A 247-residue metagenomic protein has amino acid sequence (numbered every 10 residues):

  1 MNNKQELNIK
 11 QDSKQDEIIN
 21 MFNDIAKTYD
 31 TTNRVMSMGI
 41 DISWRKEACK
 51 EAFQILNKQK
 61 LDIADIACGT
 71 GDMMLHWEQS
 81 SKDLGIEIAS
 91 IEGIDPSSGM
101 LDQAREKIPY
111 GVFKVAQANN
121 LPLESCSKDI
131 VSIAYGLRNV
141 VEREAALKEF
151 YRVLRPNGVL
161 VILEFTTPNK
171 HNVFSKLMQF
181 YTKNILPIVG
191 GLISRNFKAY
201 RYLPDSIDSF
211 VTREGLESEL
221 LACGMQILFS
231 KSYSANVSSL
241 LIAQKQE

Functional and structural regions predicted by a protein language model:
M1-D30, T182: N-terminal, positively charged/glycine-rich alpha-helical extensions of SAM-dependent methyltransferases
E17, L163-E219, F229: C-terminal alpha-helical "lid/dimerization" subdomain adjacent to the S-adenosyl-L-methionine
G39-K60, H76, S80: Conserved alpha-helix/loop element of class I SAM-dependent methyltransferases that forms part of the SAM/SAH-binding
D62-N120: Class I SAM-dependent methyltransferase SAM/SAH-binding core
N119-V131: A short acidic, Gly/Pro-enriched loop at the edge of an enzyme's catalytic core that lines a small-molecule cofactor
D129-E142: A short SAM/SAH-binding and catalytic strip from SAM-dependent methyltransferases
E144-V159: A short glycine-rich, Lys/Arg-flanked "PGG" loop and its adjoining helix->strand segment in the class I
C223-Q226, K231-E247: Core SAM-dependent methyltransferase catalytic element
